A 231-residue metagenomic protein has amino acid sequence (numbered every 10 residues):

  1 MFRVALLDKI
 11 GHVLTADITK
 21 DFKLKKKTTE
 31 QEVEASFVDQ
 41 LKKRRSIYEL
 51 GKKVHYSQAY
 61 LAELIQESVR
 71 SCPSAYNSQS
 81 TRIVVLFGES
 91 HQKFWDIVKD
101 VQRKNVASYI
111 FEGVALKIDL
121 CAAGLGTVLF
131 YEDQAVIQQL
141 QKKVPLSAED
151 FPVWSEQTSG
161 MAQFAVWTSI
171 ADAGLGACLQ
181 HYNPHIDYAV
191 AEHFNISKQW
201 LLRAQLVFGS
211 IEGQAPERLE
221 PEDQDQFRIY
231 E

Functional and structural regions predicted by a protein language model:
F2-G126, E231: N-terminal amphipathic, basic helical "cap/leader" segment at the start of enzyme domains
V69, Q134, V144-E192: Small-aliphatic-rich amphipathic alpha-helix that forms the alpha element of a beta-alpha
V85-F87, E132, S210: A general secondary-structure junction signal
R103, F130-P145: Acidic-glycine-rich active-site phosphate/pyrophosphate-binding loop
R103, I118-L120, F194-R218: A glycine-rich helix N-cap at a beta->alpha junction
A122-T127, E132, G160: Short HxH-centered metal-ligating active-site micro-motif
G124-T127, A173, A204: Generic beta-strand structural signal
E217-E231: Phosphate/diphosphate-binding glycine-rich loops and adjacent basic-rich segments that engage nucleotide
